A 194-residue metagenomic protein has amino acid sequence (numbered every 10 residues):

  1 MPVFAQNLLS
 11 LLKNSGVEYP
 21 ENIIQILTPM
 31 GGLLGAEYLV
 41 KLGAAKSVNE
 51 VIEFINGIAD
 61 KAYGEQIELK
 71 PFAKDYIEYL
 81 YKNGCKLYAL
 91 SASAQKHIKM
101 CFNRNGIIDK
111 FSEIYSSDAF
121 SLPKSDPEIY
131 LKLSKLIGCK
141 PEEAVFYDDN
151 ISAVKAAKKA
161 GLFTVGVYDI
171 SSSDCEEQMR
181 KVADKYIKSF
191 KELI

Functional and structural regions predicted by a protein language model:
M1-N83: N-terminal helical cap/lid subdomain that shapes the substrate entry/recognition surface in HAD-like hydrolases
A5, S91, Q95: Functionally critical, cavity-lining and gating residues within the transmembrane helices of 12-TM secondary
E18, K86, F163: Residue-level detector of anion-binding/catalytic polar loops
E21, V48-N49, A89, F111 (+2 more regions): A generic structural-conservation signal
N22-I23, Y63-G64, C85, A89 (+2 more regions): Short, contiguous strand/loop micro-motifs
Y63-E68, A92, T164-G166: Short, flexible loop segments at the rims of nucleotide/cofactor-binding pockets, characterized by
K70, Y88-A92, Y147: Active-site-adjacent beta-strand anchor residues
E78, A94-Q95, K99-I194: Asp-based, Mg2+/Mn2+-dependent phosphohydrolase catalytic module
